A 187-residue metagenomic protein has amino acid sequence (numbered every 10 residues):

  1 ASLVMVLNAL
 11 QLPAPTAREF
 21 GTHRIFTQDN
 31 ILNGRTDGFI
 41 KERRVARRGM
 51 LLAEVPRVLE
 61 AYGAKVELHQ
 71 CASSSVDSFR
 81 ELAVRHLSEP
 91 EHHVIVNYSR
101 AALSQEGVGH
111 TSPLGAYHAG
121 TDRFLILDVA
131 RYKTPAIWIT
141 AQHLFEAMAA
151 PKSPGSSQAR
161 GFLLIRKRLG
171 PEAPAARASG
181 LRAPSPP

Functional and structural regions predicted by a protein language model:
A1-G38: Active-site nucleophile-adjacent alpha helix/oxyanion-hole segment immediately C-terminal to the catalytic cysteine
P13-G21, R43-R48, R177-P187: Short, charge-rich amphipathic segments
N30-G109, G115-M148, K152-R160, K167: Conserved active-site-adjacent core of cysteine acyl-enzyme catalytic domains
K152, Q158-P187: Enzymes acting in ubiquitin/UBL processing and closely related pathways, dominated by cysteine-dependent isopeptidases
